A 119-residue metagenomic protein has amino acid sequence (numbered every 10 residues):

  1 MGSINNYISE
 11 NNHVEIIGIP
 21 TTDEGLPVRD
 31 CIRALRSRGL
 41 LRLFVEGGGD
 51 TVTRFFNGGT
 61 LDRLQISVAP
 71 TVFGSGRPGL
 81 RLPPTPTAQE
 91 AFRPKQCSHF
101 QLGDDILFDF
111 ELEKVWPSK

Functional and structural regions predicted by a protein language model:
M1-K119: Enzymes that bind and transform nitrogen-containing heteroaromatic metabolites
